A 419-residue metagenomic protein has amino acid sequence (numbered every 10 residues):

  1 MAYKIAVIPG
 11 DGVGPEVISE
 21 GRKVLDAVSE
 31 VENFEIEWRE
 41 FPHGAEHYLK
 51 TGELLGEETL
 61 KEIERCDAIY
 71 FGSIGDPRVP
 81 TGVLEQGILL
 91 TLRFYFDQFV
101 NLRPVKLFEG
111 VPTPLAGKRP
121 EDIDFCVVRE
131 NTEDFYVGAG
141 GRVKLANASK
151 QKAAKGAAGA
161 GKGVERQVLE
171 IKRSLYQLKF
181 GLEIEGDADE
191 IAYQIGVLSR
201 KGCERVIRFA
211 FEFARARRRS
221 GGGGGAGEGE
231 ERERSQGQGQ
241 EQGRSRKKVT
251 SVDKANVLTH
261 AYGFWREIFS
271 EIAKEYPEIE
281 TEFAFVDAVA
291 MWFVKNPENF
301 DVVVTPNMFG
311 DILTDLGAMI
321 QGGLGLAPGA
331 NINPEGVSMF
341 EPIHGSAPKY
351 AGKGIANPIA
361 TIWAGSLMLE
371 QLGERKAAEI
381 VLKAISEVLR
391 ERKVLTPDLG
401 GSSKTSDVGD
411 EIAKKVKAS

Functional and structural regions predicted by a protein language model:
M1-I5: Extreme N-terminal starter segment of soluble prokaryotic enzymes
A6-K23, V28-S29, N147-K150, K155-G159 (+2 more regions): Glycine-rich phosphate/diphosphate-binding loop of Rossmann-like nucleotide-binding domains
D11-G14, D67, V128, A210 (+5 more regions): Buried hydrophobic positions in well-ordered alpha/beta secondary-structure cores of metabolic enzymes
V31-E57: N-terminal beta-loop-helix "entrance" segment that forms/cooperates in small-molecule cofactor or anionic ligand
N33-R39, R217-G221, G239-V252, Y276-A284 (+2 more regions): Flexible, glycine/charged-enriched surface loops at secondary-structure junctions
E40-Y48, V257-V303, D311: Active-site rim loops that border cofactor/substrate pockets in soluble metabolic enzymes
H47-Y48, A290-K393: Glycine-rich phosphate/nucleotide-binding loop
L49-L182, M308: N-terminal glycine-rich phosphate/adenylate-binding segment common to multiple enzyme folds
